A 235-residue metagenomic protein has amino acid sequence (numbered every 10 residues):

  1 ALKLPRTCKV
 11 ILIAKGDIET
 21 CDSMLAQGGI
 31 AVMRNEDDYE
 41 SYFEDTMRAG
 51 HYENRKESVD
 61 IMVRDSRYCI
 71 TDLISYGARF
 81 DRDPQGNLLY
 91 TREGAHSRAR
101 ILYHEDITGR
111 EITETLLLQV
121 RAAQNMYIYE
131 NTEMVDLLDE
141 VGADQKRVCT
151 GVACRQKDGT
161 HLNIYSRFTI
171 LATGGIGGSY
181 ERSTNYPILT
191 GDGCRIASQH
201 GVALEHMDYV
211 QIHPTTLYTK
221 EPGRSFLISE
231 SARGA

Functional and structural regions predicted by a protein language model:
A1-E44, P84, E105-A235: Residues forming the flavin
L4, M24-G28, S75-R100, H104: Beta1-alpha1 glycine-rich phosphate/pyrophosphate-binding loop at the start of Rossmann-like nucleotide-binding domains
K9, R67-I70, A99, T113-E114: Generic N-terminal initiation segments characterized by hydrophobic and/or small/turn-forming residues
E19, N35, H51-M62, I101 (+2 more regions): Short secondary-structure transition/capping motifs
F43-H51, G94-A99: Acidic/polar active-site rim loop that often engages polyanionic ligands
A49-L89: Rossmann-like flavin
E53-N54, S66-I70, H96-S97, D144 (+2 more regions): Short amphipathic alpha-helical patches
I61, D72-A78, R98-H104, A143-R147 (+1 more regions): Short, charged low-complexity intrinsically disordered segments located at boundaries of structured domains
